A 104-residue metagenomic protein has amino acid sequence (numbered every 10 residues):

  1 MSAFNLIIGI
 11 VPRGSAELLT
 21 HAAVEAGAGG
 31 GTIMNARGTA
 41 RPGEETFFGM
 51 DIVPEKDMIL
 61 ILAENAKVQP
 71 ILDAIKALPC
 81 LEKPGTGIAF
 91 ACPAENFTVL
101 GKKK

Functional and structural regions predicted by a protein language model:
M1-K104: Positively charged, small/polar-rich N-terminal and surface patches that mediate targeting and assembly and bind
